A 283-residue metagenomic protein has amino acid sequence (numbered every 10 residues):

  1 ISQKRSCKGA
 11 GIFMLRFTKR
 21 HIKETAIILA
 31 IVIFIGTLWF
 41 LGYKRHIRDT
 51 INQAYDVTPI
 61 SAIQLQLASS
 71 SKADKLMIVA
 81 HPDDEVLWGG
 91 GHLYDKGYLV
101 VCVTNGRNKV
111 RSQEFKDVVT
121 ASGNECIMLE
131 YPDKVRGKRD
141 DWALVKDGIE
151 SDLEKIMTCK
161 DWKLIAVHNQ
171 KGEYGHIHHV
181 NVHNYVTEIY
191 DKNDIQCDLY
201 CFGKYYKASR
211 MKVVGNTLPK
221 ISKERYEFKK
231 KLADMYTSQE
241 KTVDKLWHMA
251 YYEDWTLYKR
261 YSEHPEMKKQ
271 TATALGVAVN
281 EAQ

Functional and structural regions predicted by a protein language model:
L15, R20-E24, I28, G36-K160 (+1 more regions): Active-site rim/loop-helix segments in enzyme catalytic domains that contact anionic ligands
F34-G36, I195-Q283: The feature marks non-catalytic terminal segments
H81-P82, H168, H176-H179, Y236: Histidine-centered active-site/metal-ligand motif
D84-W88, R107-V110, Q170-H176, K207-S209: Active-site environment of divalent metal-dependent phosphoester hydrolases
D161-K171: Proline-aspartate-enriched helix->loop->beta-strand connector
Y174-Y190: Short Gly/Thr/Asp-enriched flexible loops that form oxyanion-binding sites at enzyme active sites
